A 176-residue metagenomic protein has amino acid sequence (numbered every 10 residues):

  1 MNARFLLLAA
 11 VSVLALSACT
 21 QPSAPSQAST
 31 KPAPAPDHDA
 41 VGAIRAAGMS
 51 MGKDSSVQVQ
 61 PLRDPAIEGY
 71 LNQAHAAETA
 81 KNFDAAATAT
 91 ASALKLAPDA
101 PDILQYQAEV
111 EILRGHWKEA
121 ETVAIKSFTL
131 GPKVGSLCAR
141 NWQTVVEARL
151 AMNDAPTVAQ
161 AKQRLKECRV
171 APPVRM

Functional and structural regions predicted by a protein language model:
V13-H38, M176: Bacterial Sec signal peptide processing site at the extreme N-terminus
Q27-V59: Post-signal peptide N-terminal segment of mature Sec-exported envelope proteins
Q60-A89, V174: Alpha-helical segment of the N-proximal tetratricopeptide repeat
I103, L137, N141, V174-R175: TPR alpha-solenoid repeat register
